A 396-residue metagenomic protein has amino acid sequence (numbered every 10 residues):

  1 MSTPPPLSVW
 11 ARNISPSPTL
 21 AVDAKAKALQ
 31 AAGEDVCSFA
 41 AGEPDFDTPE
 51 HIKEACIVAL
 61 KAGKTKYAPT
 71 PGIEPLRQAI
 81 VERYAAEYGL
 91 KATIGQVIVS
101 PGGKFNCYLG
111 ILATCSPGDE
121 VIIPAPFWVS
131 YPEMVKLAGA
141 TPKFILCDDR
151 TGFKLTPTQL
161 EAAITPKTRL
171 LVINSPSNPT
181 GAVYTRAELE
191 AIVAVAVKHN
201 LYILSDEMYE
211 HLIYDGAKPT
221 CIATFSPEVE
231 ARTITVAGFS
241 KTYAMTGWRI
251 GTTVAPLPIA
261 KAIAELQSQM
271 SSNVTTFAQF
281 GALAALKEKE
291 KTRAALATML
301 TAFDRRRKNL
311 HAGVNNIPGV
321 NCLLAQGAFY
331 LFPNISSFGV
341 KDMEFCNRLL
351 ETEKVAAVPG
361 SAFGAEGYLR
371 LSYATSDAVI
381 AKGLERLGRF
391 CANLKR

Functional and structural regions predicted by a protein language model:
M1-L7, A11, S15-S17, V22-K25 (+3 more regions): PLP-dependent class I/II
K64-Y67, M299: A short acidic, glycine-rich active-site loop that binds or catalyzes chemistry on phosphate/adenosine moieties
Y67-S100: Conserved N-terminal alpha-helix of the aminotransferase class I/II PLP-enzyme fold
